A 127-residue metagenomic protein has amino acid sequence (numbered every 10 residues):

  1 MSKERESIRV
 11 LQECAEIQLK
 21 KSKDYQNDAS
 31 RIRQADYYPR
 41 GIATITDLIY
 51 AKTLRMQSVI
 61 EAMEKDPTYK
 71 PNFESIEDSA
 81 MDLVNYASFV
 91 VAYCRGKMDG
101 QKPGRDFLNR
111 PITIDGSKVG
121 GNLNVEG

Functional and structural regions predicted by a protein language model:
M1-G127: Intrinsically disordered, low-complexity regulatory regions that flank transcription factor DNA-binding cores
